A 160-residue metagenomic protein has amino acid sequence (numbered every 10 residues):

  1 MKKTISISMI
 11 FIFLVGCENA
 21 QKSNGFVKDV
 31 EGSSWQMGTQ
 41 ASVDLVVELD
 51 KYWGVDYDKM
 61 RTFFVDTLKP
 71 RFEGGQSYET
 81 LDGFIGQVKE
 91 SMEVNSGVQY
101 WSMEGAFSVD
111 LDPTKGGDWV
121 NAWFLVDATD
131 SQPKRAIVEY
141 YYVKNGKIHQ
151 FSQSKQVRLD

Functional and structural regions predicted by a protein language model:
T4-L14: Sec-dependent N-terminal signal peptides
C17-G54: Short, low-complexity N-terminal intrinsically disordered segments enriched in polar/charged residues
Q21, K134-D160: Short beta-strand edge/turn micro-motifs at domain boundaries
L49, K59-R61, L68, F84 (+2 more regions): Hydrophobic pocket/interface hotspot
Y57-S108: A solvent-exposed, acidic/Ser-Thr-rich amphipathic alpha-helical stretch
K115-V126: A short hydrophobic beta-strand element
D127-R135: Short, cysteine-centered beta-strand-loop-beta hairpins and adjacent loop/turn segments enriched in charged/polar
